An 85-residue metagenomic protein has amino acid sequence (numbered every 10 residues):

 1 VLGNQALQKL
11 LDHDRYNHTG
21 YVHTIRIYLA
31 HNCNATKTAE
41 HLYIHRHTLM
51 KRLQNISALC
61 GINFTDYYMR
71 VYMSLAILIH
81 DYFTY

Functional and structural regions predicted by a protein language model:
V1-Y85: Cytosolic nucleotide-utilizing catalytic cores of signal-transduction proteins
